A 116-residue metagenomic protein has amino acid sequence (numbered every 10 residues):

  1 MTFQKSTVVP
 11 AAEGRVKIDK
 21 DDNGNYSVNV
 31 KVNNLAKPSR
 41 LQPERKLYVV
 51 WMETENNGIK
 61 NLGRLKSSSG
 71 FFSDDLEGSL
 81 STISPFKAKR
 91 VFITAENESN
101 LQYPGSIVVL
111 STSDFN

Functional and structural regions predicted by a protein language model:
M1-N116: N-terminal targeting/export leaders
